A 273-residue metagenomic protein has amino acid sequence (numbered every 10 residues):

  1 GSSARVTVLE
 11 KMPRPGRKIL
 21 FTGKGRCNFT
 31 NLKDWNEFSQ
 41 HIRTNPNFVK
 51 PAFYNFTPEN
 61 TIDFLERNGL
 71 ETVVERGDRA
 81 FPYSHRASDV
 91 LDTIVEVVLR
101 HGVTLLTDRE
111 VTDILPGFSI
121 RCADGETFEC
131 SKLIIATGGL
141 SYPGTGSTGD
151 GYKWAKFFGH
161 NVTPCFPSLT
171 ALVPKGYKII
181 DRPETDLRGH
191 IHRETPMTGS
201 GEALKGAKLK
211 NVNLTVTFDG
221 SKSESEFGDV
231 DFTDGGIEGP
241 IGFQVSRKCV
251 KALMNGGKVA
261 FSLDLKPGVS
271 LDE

Functional and structural regions predicted by a protein language model:
S2-K24: Glycine-rich FAD pyrophosphate-binding loop
L9, V111, F128-P143, A155-K156 (+1 more regions): Short hydrophobic core segments
P13-P15, L20-F21, W35-N36, N161-P164 (+2 more regions): An anion/pyrophosphate-binding glycine-rich loop and adjacent beta-alpha core in soluble alpha-beta enzymes
K24-V74: Glycine-rich active-site loop/strand segments that organize a redox cofactor
V49-E59, G77-E96, Y142-S147, P174-Y177: Short beta-strand to alpha-helix junction loop
L105-R109, P164-F166: Short loop/edge segments at beta-strand edges and connector loops that shape dinucleotide/nucleotide cofactor-binding
T107-S119: A conserved short coil-to-beta-strand element within the FAD-binding core of flavoproteins
P143-V162: Glycine-rich beta-alpha-beta "Rossmann" dinucleotide-binding loop(s) and their flanking helix/strand
